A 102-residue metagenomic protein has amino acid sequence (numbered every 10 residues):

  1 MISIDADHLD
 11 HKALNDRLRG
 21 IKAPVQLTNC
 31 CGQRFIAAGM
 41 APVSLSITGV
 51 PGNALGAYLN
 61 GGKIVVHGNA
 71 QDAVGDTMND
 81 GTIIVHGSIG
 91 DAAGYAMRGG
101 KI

Functional and structural regions predicted by a protein language model:
M1-K101: Long, distal/terminal scaffolding or interaction modules with repetitive or compositionally biased sequence
